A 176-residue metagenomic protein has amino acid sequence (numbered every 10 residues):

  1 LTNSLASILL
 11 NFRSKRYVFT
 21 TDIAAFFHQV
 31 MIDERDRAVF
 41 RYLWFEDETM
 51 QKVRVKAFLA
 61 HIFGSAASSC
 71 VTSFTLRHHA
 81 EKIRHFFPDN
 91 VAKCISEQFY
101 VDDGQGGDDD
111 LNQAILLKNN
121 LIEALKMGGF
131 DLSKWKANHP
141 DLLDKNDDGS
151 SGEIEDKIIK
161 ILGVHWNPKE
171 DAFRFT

Functional and structural regions predicted by a protein language model:
L1-T176: Conserved acidic
